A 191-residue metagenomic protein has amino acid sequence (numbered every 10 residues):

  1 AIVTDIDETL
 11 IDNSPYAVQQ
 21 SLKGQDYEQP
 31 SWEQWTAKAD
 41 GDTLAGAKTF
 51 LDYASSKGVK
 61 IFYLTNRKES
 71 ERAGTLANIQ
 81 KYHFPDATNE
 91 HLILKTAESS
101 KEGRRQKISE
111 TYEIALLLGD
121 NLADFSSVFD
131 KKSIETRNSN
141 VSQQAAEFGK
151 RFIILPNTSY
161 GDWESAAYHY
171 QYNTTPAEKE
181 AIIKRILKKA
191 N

Functional and structural regions predicted by a protein language model:
A1-S99: Alpha-helical substrate-recognition element adjacent to the catalytic core
K68, R72-N191: C-terminal cap/substrate-recognition subdomain and adjoining C-terminal extension of metal-dependent phosphatase-like
